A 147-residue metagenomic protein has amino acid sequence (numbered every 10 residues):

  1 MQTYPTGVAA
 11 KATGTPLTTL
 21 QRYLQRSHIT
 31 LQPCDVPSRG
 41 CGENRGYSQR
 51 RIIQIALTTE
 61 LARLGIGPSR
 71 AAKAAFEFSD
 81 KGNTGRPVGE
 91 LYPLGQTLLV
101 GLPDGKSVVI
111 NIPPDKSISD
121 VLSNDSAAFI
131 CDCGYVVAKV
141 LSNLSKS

Functional and structural regions predicted by a protein language model:
M1-R26: Polyanion-binding surface elements
R22-V36: Short alpha-helical DNA-recognition segment
Q32-T58: Short helix-start
Q49-D80: A short, Lys/Arg-enriched interface patch at domain edges and termini
F76, K81-S147: Low-complexity intrinsically disordered segments
